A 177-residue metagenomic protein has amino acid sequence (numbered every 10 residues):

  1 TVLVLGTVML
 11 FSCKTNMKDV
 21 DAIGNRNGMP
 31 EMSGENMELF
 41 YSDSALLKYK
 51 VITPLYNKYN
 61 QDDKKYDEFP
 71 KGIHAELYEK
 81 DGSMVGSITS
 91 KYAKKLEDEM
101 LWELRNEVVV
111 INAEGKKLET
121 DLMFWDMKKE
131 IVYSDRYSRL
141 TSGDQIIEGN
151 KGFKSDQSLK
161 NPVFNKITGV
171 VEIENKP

Functional and structural regions predicted by a protein language model:
T1-P177: Mature-chain termini and adjacent capping regions
